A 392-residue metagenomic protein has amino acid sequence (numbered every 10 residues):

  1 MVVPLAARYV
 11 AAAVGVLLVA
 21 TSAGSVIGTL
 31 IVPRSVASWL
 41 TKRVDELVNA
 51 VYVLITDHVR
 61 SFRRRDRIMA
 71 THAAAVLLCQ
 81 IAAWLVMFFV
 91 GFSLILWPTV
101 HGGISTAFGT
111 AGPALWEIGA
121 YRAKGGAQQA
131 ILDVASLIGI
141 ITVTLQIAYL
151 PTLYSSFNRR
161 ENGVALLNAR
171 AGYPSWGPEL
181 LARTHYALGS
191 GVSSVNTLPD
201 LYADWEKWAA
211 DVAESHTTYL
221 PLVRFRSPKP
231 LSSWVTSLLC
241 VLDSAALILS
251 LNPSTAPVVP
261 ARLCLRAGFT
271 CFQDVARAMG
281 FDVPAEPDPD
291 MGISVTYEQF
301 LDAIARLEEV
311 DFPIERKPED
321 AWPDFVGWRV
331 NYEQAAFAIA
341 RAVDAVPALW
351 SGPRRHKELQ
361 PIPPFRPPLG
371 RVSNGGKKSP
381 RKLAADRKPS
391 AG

Functional and structural regions predicted by a protein language model:
M1-Y9: Short, strongly hydrophobic alpha-helical membrane anchors
V3, H58-V76: Cytosolic juxtamembrane amphipathic/interface segments immediately preceding and feeding into a transmembrane helix
V10-I31, F92: N-terminal signal-anchor transmembrane alpha helix
L18-S22, L77-N162, D243: Pore domain of cation channels
L30-V59, R159-S175: Membrane-interface amphipathic/juxtamembrane segments adjacent to transmembrane helices
L40-I55, A107-L115, G119, A130 (+4 more regions): Hydrophobic alpha-helical segments of integral membrane proteins, encompassing both true transmembrane helices
N162-L238, D243: Non-transmembrane accessory domains of multi-pass membrane transporters/channels
A171, L201, V223-R226, P230-G392: Soluble C-terminal extramembrane regulatory/interaction domains of multi-pass membrane proteins
